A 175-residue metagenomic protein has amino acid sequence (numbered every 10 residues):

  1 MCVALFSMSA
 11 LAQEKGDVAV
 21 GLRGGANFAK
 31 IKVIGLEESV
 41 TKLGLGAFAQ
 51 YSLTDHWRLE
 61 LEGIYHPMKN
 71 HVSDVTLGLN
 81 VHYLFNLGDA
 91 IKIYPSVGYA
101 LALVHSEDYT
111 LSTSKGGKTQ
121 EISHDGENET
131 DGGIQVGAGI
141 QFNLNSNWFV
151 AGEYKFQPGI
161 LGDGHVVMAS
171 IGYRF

Functional and structural regions predicted by a protein language model:
M1-R23, N86-I91: Outer-membrane beta-barrel biogenesis signature
M8-Q13, L53-D55, H82-L87, F142-S146 (+2 more regions): Outer-membrane beta-barrel proteins
L11-L53, L59, Y65, Y99-L101 (+2 more regions): Short glycine/proline- and aromatic-enriched beta-strand/turn motifs that initiate or cap beta-hairpins
G16-V18, S39-L45, S73-L77, I91 (+2 more regions): Residues that define the transmembrane beta-barrel architecture of outer-membrane proteins
V18, H56-L61, G88-I91, F142-V150: Repeated loop/turn-to-beta-strand initiation elements of outer-membrane beta-barrel proteins
I31-V40, N70-L77, S106-S114, G162-M168: Outer-membrane beta-barrel translocator domains and adjoining extracellular loop/strand segments of Gram-negative
Y65-D74, G126, V136-F175: Predominantly the C-terminal beta-signal and adjacent terminal strand-loop region of outer-membrane beta-barrel
E107-E127: Solvent-exposed loop segments that connect transmembrane elements
